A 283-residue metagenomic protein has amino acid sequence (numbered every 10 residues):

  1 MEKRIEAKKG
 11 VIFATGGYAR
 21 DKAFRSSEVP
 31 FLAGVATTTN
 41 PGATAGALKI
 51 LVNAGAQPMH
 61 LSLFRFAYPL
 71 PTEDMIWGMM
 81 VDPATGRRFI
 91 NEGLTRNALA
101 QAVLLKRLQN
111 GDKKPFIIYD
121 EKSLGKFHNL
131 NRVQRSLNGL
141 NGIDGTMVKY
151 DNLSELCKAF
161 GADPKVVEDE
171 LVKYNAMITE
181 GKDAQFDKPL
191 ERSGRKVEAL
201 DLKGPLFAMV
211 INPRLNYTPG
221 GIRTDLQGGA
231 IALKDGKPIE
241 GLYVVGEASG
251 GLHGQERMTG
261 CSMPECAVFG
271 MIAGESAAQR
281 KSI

Functional and structural regions predicted by a protein language model:
E2-Y68, I272: Glycine-rich loop(s) and the adjacent beta-strand/alpha-helix scaffold that form part
I5, M79-M80, I222: A residue-level detector for well-ordered beta-strand positions
K8-G10, A14-G17, A54, P83-T85 (+7 more regions): Fold-independent oxyanion-binding glycine-rich loops and adjacent beta-strand/coil segments at enzyme active sites
A19-R25, F127-H128, G251-H253: Short acidic/His/Gly/Ser-rich catalytic and metal-binding motifs that mark active-site loops of diverse hydrolases
L48-I50, A54-A162, V166: An anion/pyrophosphate-binding glycine-rich loop and adjacent beta-alpha core in soluble alpha-beta enzymes
L48-Q57, F160-D163, E168-L171, C266-I283: Internal hydrophobic alpha-helix adjacent to the cofactor/substrate pocket in enzyme cavities
F66-M75, N97-A100, P213-P219, A248-M263: Glycine-rich phosphate/pyrophosphate-binding beta-alpha loops
V166-E256: A glycine-rich dinucleotide-binding beta-alpha-beta segment and adjacent secondary-structure elements that constitute
